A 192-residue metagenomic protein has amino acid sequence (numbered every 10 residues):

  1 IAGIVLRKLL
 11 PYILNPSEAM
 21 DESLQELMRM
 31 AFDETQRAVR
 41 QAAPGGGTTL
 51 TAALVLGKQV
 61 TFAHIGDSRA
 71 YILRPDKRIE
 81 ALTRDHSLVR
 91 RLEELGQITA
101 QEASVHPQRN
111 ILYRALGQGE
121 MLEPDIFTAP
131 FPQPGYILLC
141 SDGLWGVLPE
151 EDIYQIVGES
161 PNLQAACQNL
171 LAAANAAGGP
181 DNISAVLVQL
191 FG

Functional and structural regions predicted by a protein language model:
I1-G192: PP2C/PPM-type serine/threonine phosphatase catalytic domain
